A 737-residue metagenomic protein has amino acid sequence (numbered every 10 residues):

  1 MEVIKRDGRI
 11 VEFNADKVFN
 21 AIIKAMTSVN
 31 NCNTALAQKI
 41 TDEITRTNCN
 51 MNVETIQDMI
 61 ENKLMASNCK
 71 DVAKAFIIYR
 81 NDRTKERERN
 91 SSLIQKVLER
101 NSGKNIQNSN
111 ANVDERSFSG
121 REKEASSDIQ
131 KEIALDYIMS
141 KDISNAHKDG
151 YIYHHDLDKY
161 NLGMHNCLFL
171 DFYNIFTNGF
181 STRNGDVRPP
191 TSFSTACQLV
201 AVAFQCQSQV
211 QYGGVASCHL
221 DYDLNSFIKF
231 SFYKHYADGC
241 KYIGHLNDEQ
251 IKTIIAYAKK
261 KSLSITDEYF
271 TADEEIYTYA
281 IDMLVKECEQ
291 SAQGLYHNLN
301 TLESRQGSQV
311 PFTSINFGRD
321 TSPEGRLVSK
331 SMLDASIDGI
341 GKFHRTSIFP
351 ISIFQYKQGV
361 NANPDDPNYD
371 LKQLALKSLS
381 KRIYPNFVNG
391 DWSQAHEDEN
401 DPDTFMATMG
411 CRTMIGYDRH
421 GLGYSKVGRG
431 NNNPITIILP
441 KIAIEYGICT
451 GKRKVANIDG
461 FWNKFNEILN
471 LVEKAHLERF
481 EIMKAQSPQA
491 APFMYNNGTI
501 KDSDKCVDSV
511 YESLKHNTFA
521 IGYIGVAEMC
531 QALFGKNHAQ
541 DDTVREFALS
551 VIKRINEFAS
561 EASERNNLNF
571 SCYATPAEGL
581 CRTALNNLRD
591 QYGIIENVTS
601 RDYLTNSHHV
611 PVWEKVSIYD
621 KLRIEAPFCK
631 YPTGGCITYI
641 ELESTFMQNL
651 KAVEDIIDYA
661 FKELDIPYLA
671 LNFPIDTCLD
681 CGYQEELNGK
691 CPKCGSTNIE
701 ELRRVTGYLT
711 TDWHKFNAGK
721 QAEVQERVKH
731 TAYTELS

Functional and structural regions predicted by a protein language model:
M1-R100, N105, A722-V728: Charged, amphipathic alpha-helical regulatory modules used for macromolecular assembly or allosteric control
E43-N48, L64, F547-E561, E723-E735: Short, mixed-charge aromatic SLiMs
L64-D71, I228, F534, T710: Short alpha-helix boundary/capping elements
E86, L93-K515, K536-N537, D541-R703: Conserved catalytic cores of very large enzyme subunits
S503, K515, F519-G522, Q721: Core of folded catalytic or high-affinity ligand/protein-binding domains in predominantly eukaryotic proteins
F519-A532, K553: Contiguous, well-ordered alpha-helical segments that form the cores/surfaces of helical PPI scaffolds
G689-S737: Long insertion/accessory domains within large nucleic-acid-processing enzymes
